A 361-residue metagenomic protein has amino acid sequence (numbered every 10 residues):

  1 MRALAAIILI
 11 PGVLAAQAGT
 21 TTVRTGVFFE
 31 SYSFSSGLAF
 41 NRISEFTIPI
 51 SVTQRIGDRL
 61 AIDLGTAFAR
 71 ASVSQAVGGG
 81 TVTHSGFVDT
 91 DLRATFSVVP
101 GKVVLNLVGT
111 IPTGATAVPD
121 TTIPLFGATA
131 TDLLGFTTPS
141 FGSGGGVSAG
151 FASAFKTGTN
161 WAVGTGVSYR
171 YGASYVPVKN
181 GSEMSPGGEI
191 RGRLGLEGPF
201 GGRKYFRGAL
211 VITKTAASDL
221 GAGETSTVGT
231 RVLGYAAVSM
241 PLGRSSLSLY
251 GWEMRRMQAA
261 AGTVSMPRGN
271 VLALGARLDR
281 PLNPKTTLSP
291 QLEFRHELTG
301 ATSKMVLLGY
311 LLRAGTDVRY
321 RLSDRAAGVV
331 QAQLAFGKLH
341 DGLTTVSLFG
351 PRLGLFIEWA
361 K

Functional and structural regions predicted by a protein language model:
I10-R42, T95, P112-P119, S140 (+7 more regions): Outer-membrane beta-barrel biogenesis signature
V27-S35, T66-S72, P100, G109-A115 (+8 more regions): Transmembrane beta-strands of outer-membrane beta-barrel pores
S33-E45, G65, A69-T81, S85 (+7 more regions): Outer-membrane beta-barrel translocator domains and adjoining extracellular loop/strand segments of Gram-negative
R42-A76, E189-L194, P199-G201, F206-R207 (+4 more regions): Glycine- and aromatic-enriched membrane insertion/assembly motifs of diderm outer-membrane and organelle channel
I43-E45, F87-D89, G144-G146, G187-R191 (+5 more regions): Membrane-spanning beta-strands of outer-membrane beta-barrel proteins
D58-L64, G101-L105, T159-V163, G202-G208 (+4 more regions): Repeated loop/turn-to-beta-strand initiation elements of outer-membrane beta-barrel proteins
T83-E197, A209, T215-G229, L233-P241 (+1 more regions): Outer-membrane pore/translocation modules
D91, M240, Y320, T345-K361: Outer-membrane beta-barrel "beta-signal"
